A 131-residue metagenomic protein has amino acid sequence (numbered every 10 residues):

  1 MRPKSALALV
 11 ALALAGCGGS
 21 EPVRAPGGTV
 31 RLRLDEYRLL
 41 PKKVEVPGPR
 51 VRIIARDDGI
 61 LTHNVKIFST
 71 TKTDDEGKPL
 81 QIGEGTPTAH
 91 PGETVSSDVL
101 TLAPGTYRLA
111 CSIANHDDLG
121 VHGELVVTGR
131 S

Functional and structural regions predicted by a protein language model:
M1-L7: Bacterial N-terminal signal peptides that target proteins for export
L14-G16: C-terminal motif of bacterial Sec signal peptides marking the signal peptidase cleavage site
G18-A25: Bacterial lipoprotein signal-peptidase II cleavage site
S20, R38, A89-S131: Extracellular/periplasmic metallocenter environments
A25-G48: N-terminal edge beta-strand
G27-T29, R50-R52, E84, T94-S97 (+2 more regions): Intrinsic-disorder/low-complexity, polar/charged segments enriched in Ser/Thr/Lys/Arg/Asp/Glu/Gln
K42-L61, V65-K66, S96-L109: Beta-strand cores of secreted/periplasmic/IMS beta-sandwich domains, seen most often in copper-related folds
S69-A103: Extracytoplasmic beta-sandwich strand-turn segments characteristic of Greek-key/jelly-roll folds
